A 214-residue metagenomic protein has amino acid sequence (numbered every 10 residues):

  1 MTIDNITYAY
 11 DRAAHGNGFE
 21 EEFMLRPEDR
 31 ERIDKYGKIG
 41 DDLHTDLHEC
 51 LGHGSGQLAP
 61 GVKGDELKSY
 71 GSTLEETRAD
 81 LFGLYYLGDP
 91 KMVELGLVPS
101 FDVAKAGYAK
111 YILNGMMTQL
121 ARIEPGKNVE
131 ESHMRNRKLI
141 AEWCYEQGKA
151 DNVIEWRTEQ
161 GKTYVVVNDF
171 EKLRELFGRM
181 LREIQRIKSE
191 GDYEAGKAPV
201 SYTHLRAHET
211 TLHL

Functional and structural regions predicted by a protein language model:
M1-G61: Active-site-adjacent "gating/activation" loops or surface patches in catalytic cores
Y36-G40, S72-E76, K105, A109: Solvent-exposed, acidic/flexible segments
L51, S55, A59, G83-M92: Hydrophobic/aromatic-lined pockets within catalytic cores
G56-T77: Post-HEXXH active-site segment of zinc metalloproteases
S72-G88: An active-site-proximal "capping" alpha-helix that borders the catalytic cofactor pocket
L84-I187: Long, well-structured alpha-helical subdomains associated with metal-dependent extracellular/ecto-lumenal hydrolases
T203-T210: Conserved small/polar residues in nucleotide/adenosyl-binding loops
